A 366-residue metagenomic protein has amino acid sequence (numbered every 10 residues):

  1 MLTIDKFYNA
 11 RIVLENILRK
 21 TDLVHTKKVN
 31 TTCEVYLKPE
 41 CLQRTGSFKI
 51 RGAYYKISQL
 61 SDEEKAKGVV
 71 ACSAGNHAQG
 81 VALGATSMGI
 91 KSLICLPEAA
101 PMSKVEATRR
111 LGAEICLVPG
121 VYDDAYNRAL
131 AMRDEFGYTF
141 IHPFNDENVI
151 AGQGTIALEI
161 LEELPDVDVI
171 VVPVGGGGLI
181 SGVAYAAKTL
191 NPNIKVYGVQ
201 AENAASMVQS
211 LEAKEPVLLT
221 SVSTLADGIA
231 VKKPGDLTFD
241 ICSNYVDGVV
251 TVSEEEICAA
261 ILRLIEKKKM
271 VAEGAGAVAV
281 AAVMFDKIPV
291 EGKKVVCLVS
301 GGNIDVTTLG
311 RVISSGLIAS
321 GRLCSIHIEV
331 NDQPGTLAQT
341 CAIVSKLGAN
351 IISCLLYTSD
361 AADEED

Functional and structural regions predicted by a protein language model:
M1-S359: PLP-dependent amino-acid enzyme catalytic core
D360-D366: A short, hydrophobic C-terminal helix/tail in secreted or cell-surface proteins
